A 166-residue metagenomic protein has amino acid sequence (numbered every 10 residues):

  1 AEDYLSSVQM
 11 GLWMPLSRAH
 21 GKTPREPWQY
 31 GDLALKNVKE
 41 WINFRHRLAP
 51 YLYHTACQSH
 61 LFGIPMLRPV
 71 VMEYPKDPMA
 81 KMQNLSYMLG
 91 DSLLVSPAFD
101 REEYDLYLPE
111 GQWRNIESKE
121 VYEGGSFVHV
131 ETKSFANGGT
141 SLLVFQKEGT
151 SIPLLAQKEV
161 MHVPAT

Functional and structural regions predicted by a protein language model:
A1-K147: Catalytic-domain carbohydrate-binding cleft regions of carbohydrate-active enzymes
L142-T166: Accessory, solvent-exposed terminal regions and/or long lumenal/extracellular loops of proteins
